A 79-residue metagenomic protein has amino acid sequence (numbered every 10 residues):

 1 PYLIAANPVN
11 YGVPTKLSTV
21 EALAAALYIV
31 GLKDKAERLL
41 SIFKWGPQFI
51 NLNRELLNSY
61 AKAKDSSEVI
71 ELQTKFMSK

Functional and structural regions predicted by a protein language model:
P1-M77: C-terminal folded domains that constitute the principal catalytic or ligand-binding module of multi-domain proteins
